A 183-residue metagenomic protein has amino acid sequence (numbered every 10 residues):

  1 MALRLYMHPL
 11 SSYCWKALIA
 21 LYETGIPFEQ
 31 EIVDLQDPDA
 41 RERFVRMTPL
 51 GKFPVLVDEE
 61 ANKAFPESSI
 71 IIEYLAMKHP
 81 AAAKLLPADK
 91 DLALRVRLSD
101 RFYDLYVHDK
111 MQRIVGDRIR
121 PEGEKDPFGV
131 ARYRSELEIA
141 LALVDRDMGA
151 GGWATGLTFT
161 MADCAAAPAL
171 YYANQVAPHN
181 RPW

Functional and structural regions predicted by a protein language model:
M1-A131, D145, A154: GST-like domain detector, emphasizing the conserved glutathione-binding G-site in the N-terminal thioredoxin-like
A17, Y133-A140, A169: Alpha-helical packing segments of well-folded alpha/beta enzyme cores
K63, R132-E136, M161, A165: A generic short alpha-helical patch detector that favors 3-5-residue windows in or near N-terminal regions
A76-P80, D104, G149, L170 (+1 more regions): Hydrophobic/aromatic-lined pockets within catalytic cores
Q112, A154-N180: GST superfamily/GST-like fold recognition
P127-F128, P178-W183: Acidic, serine/threonine/proline-rich low-complexity intrinsically disordered regions
L137, L141-W153: A mid-sequence, solvent-exposed acidic-amphipathic segment
